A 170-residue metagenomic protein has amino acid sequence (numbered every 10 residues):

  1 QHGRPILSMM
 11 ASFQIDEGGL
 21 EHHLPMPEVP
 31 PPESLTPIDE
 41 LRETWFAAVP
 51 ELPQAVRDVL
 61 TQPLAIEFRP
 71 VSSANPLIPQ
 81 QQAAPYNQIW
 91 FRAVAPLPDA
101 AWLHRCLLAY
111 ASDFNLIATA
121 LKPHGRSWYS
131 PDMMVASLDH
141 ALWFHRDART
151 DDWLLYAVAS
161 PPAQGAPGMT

Functional and structural regions predicted by a protein language model:
H2-T170: Terminal targeting signals and extreme-terminal segments of soluble enzymes
